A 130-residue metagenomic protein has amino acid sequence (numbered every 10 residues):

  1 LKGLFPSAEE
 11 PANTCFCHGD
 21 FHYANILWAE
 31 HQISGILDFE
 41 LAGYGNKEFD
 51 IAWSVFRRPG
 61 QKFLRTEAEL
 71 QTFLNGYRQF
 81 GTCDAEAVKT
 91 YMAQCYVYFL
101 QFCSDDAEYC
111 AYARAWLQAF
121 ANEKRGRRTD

Functional and structural regions predicted by a protein language model:
L1-G19, A113, A119-T129: An alpha-helical support segment within catalytic cores of ATP-dependent transferases
K2-G3, I36-L37, L70-T82, A121: Short amphipathic alpha-helical segments and their helix-coil junctions
G3-F49: Active-site acidic catalytic loop and adjacent metal/ATP-binding pocket of ATP-dependent phosphoryl transfer enzymes
N13, H18, H22, R57-A68 (+1 more regions): An acidic intrinsically disordered interaction segment
G35, A52-S54, W116: Glycine-rich, phosphate-binding/catalytic loops in enzymes
E48-G81, Q94-Y109: Active-site activation/catalytic loop segments of kinase-like enzymes and analogous catalytic loops in related
R65, F99-D130: ATP/Mg2+ or Mg2+-diphosphate-binding catalytic cores that bind nucleotide phosphates or diphosphates via glycine-rich
E86-Q94: Alpha-helical scaffolds flanking conserved acidic
